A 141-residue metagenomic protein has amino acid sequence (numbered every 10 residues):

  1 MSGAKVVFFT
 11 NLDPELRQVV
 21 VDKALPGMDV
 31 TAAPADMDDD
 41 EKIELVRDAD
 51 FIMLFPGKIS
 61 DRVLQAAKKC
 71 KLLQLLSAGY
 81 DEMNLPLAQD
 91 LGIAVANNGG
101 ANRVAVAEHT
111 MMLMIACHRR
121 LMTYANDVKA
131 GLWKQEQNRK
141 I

Functional and structural regions predicted by a protein language model:
M1-F51: N-terminal glycine-/charge-rich "phosphate-binding" loop or analogous flexible N-terminal tail
T31-M37, M53-G57, D127-Q137: Short gly/ser/thr-rich secondary-structure transition/capping motifs
P34, F55, L76-S77, I93-V104: Short beta->alpha connector loops at strand-helix junctions that form conserved, small/polar/Pro-enriched
D38-K42, I59-V63, N84: Short acidic active-site motifs
I43-V46, L64-A67, I141: A short, aliphatic-rich alpha-helical micro-motif
D81-I93: Rossmann-fold NAD(P)-binding glycine/threonine-rich loop
D90-I93, G99-I141: Phosphate-binding beta-alpha-beta segment of Rossmann-like dinucleotide-binding domains, i.e., the NAD(P)
